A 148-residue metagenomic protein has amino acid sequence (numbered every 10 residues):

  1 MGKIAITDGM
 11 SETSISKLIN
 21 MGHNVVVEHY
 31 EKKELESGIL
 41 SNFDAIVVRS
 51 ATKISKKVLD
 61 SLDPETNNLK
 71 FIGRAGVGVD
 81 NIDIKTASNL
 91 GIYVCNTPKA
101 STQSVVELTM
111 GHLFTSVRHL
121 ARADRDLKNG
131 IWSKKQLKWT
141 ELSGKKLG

Functional and structural regions predicted by a protein language model:
M1-F43: N-terminal glycine-/charge-rich "phosphate-binding" loop or analogous flexible N-terminal tail
K3, K145-K146: Residues that mark the start of a beta-strand
S11, K32, V79, S101 (+1 more regions): Residue-level detector of flexible, active-site-proximal loop/helix-junction positions within diverse enzyme catalytic
I19, S88, L127-K128: Short polybasic/polar patches that bind polyanions
M21, S116-L120, G130: Change "in soluble alpha/beta enzymes" to "in soluble alpha/beta proteins
V25-E31, S50, D126-K135: Short gly/ser/thr-rich secondary-structure transition/capping motifs
D44-D124, K135-S143: Phosphate/diphosphate ligand-binding glycine-rich loop within oxidoreductases
